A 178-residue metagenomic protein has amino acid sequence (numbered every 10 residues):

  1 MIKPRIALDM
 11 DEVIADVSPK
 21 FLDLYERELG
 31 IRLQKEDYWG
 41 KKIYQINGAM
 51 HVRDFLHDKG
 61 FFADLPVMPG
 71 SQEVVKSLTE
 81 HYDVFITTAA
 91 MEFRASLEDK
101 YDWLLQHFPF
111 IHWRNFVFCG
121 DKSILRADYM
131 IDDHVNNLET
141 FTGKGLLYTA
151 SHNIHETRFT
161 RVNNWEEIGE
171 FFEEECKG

Functional and structural regions predicted by a protein language model:
M1-H51: Active-site neighborhood of HAD-like aspartate-dependent phosphohydrolases
I43-D58, Y82-V84: Short, basic/glycine-rich phosphate-binding loops at helix/coil junctions that contact nucleotide phosphates
H57-I86, F93-E98: Short, acidic loop-to-helix structural element flanking the phosphoryl-transfer center in phosphate-processing enzymes
D83-F85, Y129, L146: A structural signal for isolated positions on well-ordered beta-strands in alpha/beta enzyme cores
V84-S96, N115, H155-F171, E175-G178: Membrane-proximal envelope and lipid/glycan-remodeling enzymes
T87-T140: Substrate-recognition "cap/lid" segment bordering the active-site pocket of phosphatases
I131-E166: Acidic, Mg2+-coordinating phosphoryl-transfer loop and its flanking beta/alpha structural elements, shared across
